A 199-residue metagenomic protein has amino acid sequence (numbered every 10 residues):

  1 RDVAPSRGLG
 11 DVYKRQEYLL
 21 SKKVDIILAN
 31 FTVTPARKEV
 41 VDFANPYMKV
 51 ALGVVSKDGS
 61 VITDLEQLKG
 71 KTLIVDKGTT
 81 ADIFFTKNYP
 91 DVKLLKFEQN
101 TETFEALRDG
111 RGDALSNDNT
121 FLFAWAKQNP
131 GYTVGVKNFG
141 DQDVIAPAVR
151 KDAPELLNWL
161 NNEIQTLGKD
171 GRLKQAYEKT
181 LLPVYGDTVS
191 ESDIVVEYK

Functional and structural regions predicted by a protein language model:
D2-Y13: Single conserved hydrophobic/aromatic residue that forms the stacking wall/gate of nucleotide- or nucleobase-binding
G10-D11, K22-T34, D58, G78-T80 (+4 more regions): Beta->alpha turn/N-cap motifs
R15-N30, K38-V50: Short beta-strand-centered segments that line the small-molecule binding cleft or hinge of alpha/beta clamshell
L19-L20, L68, A106-R108, P147 (+1 more regions): Hydrophobic residues within well-ordered alpha-helices
N30-E39, F84-K87, R108-D141: A ligand-binding cleft/hinge motif common to bilobed small-molecule-binding domains
M48-S56, F123-I164, P183-K199: Periplasmic-binding protein-like
S56-L73: Flexible hinge/capping segments at coil-to-helix
T80-F97, V134-V136, I164-K199: Ligand-binding clefts/hinges and TM-proximal coupling segments of bilobed small-molecule sensing domains
